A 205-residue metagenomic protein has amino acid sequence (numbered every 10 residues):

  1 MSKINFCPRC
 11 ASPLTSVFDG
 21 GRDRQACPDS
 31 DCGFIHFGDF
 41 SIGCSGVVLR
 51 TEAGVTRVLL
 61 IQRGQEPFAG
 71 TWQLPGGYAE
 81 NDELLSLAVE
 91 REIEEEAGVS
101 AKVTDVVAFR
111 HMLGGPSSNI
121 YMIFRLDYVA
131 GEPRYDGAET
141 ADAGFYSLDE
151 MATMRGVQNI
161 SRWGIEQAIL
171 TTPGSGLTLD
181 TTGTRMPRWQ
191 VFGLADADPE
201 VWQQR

Functional and structural regions predicted by a protein language model:
M1-N5, R22-R24: Flanking scaffold residues of small Cys/His-coordinated metal-binding clusters
I4, C32-L59, Y78: Conserved N-terminal beta-strand and adjoining loop/helix that marks the start of the Nudix/MutT-like hydrolase domain
C7-C10, C27-D29: Short cysteine-rich clusters marking metal-coordination/redox-active sites
R9, T51-T56, F68, P116-S117: Short, solvent-exposed loop/turn segments that connect beta-strands within catalytic domains and beta-strand-rich
S16-R22, F37-S41: Short Cys/His-rich "knuckle" micro-motifs
G21-I35: Cysteine-rich micro-motifs
V55-E95: Conserved Nudix-box catalytic region and its N-terminal flanking loop in Nudix hydrolases and closely related
A79-V103, A108-Q167, T171-L177, T181-G183 (+1 more regions): Unchanged
